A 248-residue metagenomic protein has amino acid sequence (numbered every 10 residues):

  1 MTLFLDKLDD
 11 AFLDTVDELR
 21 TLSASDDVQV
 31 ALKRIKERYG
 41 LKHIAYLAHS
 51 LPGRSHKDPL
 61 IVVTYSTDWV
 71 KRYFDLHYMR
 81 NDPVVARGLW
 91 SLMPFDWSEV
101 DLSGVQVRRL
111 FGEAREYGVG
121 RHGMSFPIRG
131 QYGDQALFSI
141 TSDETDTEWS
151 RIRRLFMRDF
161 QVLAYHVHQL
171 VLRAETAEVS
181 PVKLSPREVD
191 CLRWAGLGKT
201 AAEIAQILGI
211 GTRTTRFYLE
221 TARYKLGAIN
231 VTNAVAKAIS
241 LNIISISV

Functional and structural regions predicted by a protein language model:
T2-D17, S25-D26, A136-S185, R193: Juxtadomain coupling helices with adjacent low-complexity linkers
A31-K36, L41-R54: Short, hydrophobic-rich beta-strand element in sensory/regulatory alpha-beta domains
A48-R72: GAF sensory/regulatory domain recognition with acknowledged cross-activation on helical regulatory dimers
T64-E116: Regulatory sensory and allosteric helical modules in signal-transduction proteins and certain transcription factors
R108-G133: Helix-to-coil/beta transition segments that act as allosteric "coupling" elements at the rims of sensory or catalytic
V189-D190, N233: Pre-recognition alpha-helix immediately N-terminal to the DNA-recognition helix within helix-turn-helix or winged-helix
T200-N233: Recognition helix of helix-turn-helix DNA-binding domains
Y224-V248: Basic, Lys/Arg-enriched C-terminal extension of HTH/homeodomain DNA-binding domains
